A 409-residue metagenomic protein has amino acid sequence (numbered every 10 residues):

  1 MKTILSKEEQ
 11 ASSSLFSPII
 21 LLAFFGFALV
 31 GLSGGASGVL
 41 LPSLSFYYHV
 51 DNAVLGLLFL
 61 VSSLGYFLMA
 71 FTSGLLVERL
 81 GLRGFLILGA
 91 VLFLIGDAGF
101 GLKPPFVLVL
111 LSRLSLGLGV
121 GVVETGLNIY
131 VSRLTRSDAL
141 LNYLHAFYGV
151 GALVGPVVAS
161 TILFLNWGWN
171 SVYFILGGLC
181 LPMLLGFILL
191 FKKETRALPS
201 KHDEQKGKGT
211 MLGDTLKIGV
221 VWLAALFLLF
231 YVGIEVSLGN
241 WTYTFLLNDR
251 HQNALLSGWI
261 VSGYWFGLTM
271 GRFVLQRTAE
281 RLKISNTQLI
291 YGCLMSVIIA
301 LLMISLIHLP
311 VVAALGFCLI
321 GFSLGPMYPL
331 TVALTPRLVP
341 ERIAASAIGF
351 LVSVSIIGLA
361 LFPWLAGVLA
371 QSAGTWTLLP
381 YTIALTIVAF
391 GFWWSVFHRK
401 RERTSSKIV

Functional and structural regions predicted by a protein language model:
S37-G38, G219-S262, T269-M270: Extracytoplasmic gate region of multi-pass secondary transporters
H49, G81, L102-V107, H251 (+2 more regions): Helix-breaking motifs and short loop linkers at transmembrane-helix boundaries and internal kinks in secondary membrane
L68-V107: Conserved MFS/SLC helix-loop-helix module at the cytosolic interface between two early adjacent transmembrane helices
M69-G81, R272-S285, A370: Helix-to-loop junctions at the C-terminal end of transmembrane segments in multipass secondary transporters
S112-G149: Cytoplasmic helix-loop-helix junction between adjacent transmembrane helices in 12-TM secondary transporters
S137, Y143-T195: Helix-loop-helix hairpin linking two adjacent transmembrane segments in secondary transporters
S285-T331: C-terminal transmembrane helical hairpin of 12-TM major facilitator-type secondary transporters
L338-T377, Y381-T382: A late C-terminal transmembrane helix in Major Facilitator Superfamily
